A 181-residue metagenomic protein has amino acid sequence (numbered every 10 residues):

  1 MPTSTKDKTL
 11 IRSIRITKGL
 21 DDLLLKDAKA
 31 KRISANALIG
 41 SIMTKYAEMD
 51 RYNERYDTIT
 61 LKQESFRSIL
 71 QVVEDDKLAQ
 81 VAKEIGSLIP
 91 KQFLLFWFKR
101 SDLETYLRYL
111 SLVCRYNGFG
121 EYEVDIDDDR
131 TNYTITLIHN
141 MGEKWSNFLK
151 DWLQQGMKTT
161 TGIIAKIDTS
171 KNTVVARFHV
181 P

Functional and structural regions predicted by a protein language model:
M1-K18, L25-A28: Short Lys/Arg-rich basic patches
L20-L24, A35-N36: Helix-turn-helix DNA-binding elements, focusing on the entry/boundary residues of the two helices that contact DNA
I33-D57: Short, basic amphipathic alpha-helical segments that act as recognition/interaction helices in nucleic-acid-binding
T60-K62: Post-kinase regulatory C-tail/linker adjacent to protein kinase catalytic domains
E64-T134: An N-terminal amphipathic alpha-helical segment
G120, V124-S170: Short, hydrophobic/π-rich interface segment
T169-P181: Polar/charged, Gly/Pro-rich intrinsically disordered segments
